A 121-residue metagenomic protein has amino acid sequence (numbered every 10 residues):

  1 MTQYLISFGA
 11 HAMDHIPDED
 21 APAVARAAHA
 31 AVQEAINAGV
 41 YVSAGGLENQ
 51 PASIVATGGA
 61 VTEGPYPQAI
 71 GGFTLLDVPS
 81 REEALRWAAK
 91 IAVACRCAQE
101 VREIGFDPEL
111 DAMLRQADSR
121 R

Functional and structural regions predicted by a protein language model:
M1-R121: Conserved, structured core segments of small domains
